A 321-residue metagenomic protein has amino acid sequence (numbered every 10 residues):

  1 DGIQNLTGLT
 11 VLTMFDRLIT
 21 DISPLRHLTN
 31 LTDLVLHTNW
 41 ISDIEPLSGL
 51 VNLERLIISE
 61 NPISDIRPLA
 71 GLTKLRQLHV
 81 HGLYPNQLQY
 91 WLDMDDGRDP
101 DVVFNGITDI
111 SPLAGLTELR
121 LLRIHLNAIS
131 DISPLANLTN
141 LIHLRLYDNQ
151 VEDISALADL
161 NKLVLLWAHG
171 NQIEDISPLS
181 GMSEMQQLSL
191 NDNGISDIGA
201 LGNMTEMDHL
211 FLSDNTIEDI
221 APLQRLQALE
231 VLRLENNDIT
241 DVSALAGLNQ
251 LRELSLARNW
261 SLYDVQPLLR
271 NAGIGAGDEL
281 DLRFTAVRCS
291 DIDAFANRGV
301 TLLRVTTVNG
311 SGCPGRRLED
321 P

Functional and structural regions predicted by a protein language model:
N5-T20, P24, N30-S42, P46 (+19 more regions): Concave beta-strand-loop units of leucine-rich repeat
G315-P321: Low-complexity, Pro/Ser/Thr-rich intrinsically disordered segments of extracellular/cell-surface proteins
